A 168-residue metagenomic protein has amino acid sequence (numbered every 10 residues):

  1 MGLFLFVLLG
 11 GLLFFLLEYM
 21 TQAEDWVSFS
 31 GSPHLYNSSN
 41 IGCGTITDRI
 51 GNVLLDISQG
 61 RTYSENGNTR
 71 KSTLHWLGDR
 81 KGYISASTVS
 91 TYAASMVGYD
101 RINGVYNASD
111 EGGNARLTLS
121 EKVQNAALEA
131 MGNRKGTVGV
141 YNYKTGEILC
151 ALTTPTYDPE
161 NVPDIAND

Functional and structural regions predicted by a protein language model:
M1-D168: Periplasmic/cell-envelope proteins involved in peptidoglycan metabolism and beta-lactam response
